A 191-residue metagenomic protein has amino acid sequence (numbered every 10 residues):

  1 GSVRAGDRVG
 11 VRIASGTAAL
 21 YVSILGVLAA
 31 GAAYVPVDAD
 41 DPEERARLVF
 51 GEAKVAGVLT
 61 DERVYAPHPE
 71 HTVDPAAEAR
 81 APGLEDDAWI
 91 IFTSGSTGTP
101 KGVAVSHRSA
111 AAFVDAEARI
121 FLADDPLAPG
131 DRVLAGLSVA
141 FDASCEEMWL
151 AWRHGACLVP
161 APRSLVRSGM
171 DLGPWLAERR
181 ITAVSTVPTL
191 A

Functional and structural regions predicted by a protein language model:
G1-A111, L122-P126, G155: Carrier-protein-dependent adenylate-forming modules in NRPS/ANL systems
R12, I90, L134-G136, A161: Short hydrophobic segments within beta-strands
S15, V64, L137-A140, R163-R167 (+1 more regions): Adenylate-forming
A19-L20, E43-A46, S144, G169 (+1 more regions): Short, well-ordered alpha-helical microsegments
S23, A135-G136, A151, T186: Short glycine/serine/threonine-enriched helix-capping/active-site loop that flanks the nucleotide-sugar donor pocket
I24, A46-F50, M148-W149, L172-L176 (+1 more regions): Short amphipathic alpha-helical segments and helix-helix/interface helices
A33, V103-R132, D142-A183: Conserved AMP-binding/adenylation subdomain of ANL enzymes
S94-T97, E117-A118, A140: Active-site segment of SDR-like NAD(P)-dependent oxidoreductases
